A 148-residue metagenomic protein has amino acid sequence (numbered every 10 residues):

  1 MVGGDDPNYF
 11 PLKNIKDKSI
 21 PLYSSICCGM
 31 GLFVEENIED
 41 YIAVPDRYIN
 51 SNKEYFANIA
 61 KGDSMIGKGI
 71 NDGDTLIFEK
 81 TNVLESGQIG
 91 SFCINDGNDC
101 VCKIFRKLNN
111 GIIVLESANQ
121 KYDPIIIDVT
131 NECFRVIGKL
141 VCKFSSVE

Functional and structural regions predicted by a protein language model:
M1-I66, N71, V83-S86, G97-C100 (+5 more regions): Short, positionally conserved secondary-structure boundary motifs
A57, T75-F78, S91: Hydrophobic beta-strand signal
T75, C102-I104, P124-I126: Well-ordered beta-strand positions in beta-sheet-rich domains
Q88-I89, I94: Cyclic nucleotide-binding regulatory domains
L115-S117: SH3/SH3-like beta-barrel fold
